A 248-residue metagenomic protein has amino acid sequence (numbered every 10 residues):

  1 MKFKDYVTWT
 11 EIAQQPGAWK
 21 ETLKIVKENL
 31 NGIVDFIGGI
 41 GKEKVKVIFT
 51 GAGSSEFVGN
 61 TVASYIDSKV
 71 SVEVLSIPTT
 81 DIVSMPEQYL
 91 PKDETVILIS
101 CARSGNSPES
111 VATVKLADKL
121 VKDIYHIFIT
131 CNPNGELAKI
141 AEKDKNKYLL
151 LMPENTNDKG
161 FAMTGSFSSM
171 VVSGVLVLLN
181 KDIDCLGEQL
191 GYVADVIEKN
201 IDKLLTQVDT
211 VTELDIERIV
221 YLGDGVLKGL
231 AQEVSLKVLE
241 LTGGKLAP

Functional and structural regions predicted by a protein language model:
K4, E28-N29, E109: Short secondary-structure boundary/capping elements
K4-Y6, T10, G17, S64: Non-catalytic beta/alpha edge segments that cap or flank active sites
V7, E21, G105: Short, surface-exposed alpha-helical recognition segments that flank or form part of ligand/macromolecule-binding
T10-K44, E142-P248: Active-site phosphate/pyrophosphate-binding segments
G41-G191, D224: Glycine-rich phosphate-binding loops that contact phosphosugars or nucleotide phosphates
